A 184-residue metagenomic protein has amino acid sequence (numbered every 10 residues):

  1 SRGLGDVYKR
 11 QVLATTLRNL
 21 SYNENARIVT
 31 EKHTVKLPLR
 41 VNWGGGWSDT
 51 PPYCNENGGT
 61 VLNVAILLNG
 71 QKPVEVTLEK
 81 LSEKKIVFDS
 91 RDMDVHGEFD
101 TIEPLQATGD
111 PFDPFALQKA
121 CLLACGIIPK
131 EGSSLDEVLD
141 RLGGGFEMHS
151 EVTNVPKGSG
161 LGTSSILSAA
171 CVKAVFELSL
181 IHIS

Functional and structural regions predicted by a protein language model:
G3-Y8: Short, small-residue-biased leader/transition segments that mark boundaries at the very start of proteins
N19-V29: Short linear interaction motifs
A26-I28, S48, Q71: Long, Pro/Ser/Thr-rich low-complexity/intrinsically disordered regulatory tracts in eukaryotic proteins
I28, T34-K36: Short, surface-exposed loop/turn motifs at beta-strand boundaries within globular domains
T34, I66-L180, S184: Anion-binding (especially nucleotide phosphate/pyrophosphate-binding) glycine-rich loop and adjoining beta-alpha core
K36-Y53: Conserved SET/PR-domain catalytic core that frames the SAM/AdoMet-binding pocket
P51-I66: Short Gly/aromatic-enriched secondary-structure transition segments
